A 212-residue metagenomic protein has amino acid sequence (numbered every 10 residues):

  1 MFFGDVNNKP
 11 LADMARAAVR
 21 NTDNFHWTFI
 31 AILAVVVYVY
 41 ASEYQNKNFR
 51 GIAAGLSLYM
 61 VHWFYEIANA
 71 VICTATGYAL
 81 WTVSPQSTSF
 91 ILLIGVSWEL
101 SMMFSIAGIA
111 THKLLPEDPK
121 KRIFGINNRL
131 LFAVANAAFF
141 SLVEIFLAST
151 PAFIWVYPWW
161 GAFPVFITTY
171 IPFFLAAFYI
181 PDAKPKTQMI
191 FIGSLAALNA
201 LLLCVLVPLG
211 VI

Functional and structural regions predicted by a protein language model:
M1-I212: Aromatic-rich, lipid-facing transmembrane alpha helices and their immediate juxtamembrane interface loops in integral
